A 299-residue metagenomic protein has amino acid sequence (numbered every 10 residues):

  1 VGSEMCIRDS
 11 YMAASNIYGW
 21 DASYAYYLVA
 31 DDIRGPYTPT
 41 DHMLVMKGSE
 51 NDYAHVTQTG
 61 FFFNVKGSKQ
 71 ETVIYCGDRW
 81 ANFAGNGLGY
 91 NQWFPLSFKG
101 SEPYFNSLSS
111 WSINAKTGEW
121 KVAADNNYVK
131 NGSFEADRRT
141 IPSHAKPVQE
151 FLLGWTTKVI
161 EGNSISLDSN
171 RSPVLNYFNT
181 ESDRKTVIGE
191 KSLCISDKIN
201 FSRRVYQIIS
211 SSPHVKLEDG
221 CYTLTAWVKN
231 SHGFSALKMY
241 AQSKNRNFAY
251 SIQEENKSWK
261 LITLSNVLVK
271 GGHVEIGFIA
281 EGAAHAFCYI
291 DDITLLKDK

Functional and structural regions predicted by a protein language model:
V1-I7: Short, small-residue-biased leader/transition segments that mark boundaries at the very start of proteins
E4, Q58-F61: Beta-propeller and closely related beta-sheet repeat lectin domains
D9-Y11, K69-I74: Entry beta-strands of beta-propeller and related beta-repeat scaffolds
I17-W20, W80-F83, A283: Short glycine/acidic-enriched loop and turn motifs that connect beta-strands
A22-Y24, Y90: A detector of repeated loop/turn-to-beta-strand junctions in beta-rich toroidal repeat architectures
L28-Y53, G100-S109: Blade-edge beta-strand/turn elements of extracellular beta-propeller and related beta-sheet repeat scaffolds
N82-E135: Beta-propeller fold recognition
E119-K299: Extracellular and organelle-lumenal recognition/adhesion modules and their flexible linkers in secreted
